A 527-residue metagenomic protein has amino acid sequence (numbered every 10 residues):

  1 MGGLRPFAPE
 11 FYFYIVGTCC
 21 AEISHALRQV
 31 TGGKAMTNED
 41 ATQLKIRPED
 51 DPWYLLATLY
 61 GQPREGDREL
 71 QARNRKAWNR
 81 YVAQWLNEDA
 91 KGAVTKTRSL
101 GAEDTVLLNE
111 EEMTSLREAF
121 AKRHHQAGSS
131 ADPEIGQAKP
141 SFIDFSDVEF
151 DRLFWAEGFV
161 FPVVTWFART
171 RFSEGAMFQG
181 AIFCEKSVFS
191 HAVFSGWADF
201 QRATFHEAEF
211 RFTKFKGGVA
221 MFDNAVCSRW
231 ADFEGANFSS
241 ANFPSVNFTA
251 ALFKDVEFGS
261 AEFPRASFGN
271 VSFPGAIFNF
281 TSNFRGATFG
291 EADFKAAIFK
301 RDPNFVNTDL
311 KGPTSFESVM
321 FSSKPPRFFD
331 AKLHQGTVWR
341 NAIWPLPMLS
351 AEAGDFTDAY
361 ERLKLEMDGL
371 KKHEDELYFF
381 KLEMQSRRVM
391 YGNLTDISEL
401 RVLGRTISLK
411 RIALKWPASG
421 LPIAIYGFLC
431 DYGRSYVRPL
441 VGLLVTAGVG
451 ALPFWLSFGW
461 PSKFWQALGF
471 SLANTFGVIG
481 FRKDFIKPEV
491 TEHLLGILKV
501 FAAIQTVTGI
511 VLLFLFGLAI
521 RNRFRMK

Functional and structural regions predicted by a protein language model:
F7, F11-Y14: Aromatic (phenylalanine/tyrosine) cluster motif
C19-C20: Cysteine-centered motifs
I23, M36-G420: N-terminal leader/targeting and pre-domain segments
S419-Y436, F454-T506, L515: Pore-loop/selectivity-filter region of tetrameric P-loop cation channels
R434-P453: Segments forming glycine/polar-rich beta-alpha architectures that bind adenosine-containing cofactors
G450, L513-G517: Alpha-helical transmembrane segments of polytopic integral membrane proteins, especially the permease/helical cores
